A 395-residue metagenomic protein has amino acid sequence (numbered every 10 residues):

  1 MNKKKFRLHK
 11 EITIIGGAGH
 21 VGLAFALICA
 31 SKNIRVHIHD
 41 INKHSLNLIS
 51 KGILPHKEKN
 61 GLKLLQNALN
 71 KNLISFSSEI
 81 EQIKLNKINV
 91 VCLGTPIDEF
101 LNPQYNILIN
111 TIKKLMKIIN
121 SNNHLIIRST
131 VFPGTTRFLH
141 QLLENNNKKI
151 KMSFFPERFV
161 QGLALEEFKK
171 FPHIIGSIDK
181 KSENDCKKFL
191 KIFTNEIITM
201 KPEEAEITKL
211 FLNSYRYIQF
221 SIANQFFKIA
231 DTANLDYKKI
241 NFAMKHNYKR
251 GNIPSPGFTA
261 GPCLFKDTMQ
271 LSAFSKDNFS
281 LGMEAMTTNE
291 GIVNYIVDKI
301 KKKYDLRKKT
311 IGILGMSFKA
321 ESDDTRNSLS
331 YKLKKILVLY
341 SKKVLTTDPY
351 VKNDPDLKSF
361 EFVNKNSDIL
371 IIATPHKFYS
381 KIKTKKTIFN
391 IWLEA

Functional and structural regions predicted by a protein language model:
M1-A395: Structural/interface elements that position substrates and couple domains in central-metabolism enzymes
